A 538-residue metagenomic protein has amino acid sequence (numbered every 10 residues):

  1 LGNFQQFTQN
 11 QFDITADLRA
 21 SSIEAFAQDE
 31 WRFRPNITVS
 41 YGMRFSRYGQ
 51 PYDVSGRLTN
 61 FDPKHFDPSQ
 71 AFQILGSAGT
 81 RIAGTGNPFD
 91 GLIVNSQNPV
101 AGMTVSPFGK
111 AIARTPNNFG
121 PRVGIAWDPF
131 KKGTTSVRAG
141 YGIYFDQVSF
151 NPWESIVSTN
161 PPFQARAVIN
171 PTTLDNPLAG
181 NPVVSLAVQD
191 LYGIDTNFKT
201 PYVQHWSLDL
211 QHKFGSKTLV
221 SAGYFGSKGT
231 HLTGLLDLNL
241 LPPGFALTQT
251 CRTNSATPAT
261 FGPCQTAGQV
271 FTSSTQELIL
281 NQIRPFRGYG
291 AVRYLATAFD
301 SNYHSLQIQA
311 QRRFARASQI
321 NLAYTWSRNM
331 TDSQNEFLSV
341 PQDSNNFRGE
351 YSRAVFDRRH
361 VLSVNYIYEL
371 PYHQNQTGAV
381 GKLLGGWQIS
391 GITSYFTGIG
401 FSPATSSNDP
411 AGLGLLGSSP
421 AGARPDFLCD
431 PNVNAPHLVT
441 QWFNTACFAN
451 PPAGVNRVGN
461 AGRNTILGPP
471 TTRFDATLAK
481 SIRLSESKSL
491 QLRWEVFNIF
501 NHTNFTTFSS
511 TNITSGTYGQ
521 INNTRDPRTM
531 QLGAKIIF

Functional and structural regions predicted by a protein language model:
L1-F130, F337-P341: Signature of Gram-negative outer-membrane beta-barrel scaffolds
Q6, F61, S155-P161, A534: Charge-dense, low-complexity polyampholytic segments
R19, N36-I37, Y48-Q50, P171-P177 (+3 more regions): Short, solvent-exposed micro-motifs at the edges of structured domains
M43-P51, S55-G56, G140-V148, F225-K228 (+1 more regions): Short, solvent-exposed turn/loop segments enriched in Gly/Ser/Thr/Pro and often Arg
I125-P129, D146, F150, Y368-H373: Short, well-ordered loop/turn and helix-capping segments at boundaries between secondary-structure elements and domains
T134-P171, T230-L236, S390-T397: Surface-exposed extracellular loop regions of Gram-negative outer-membrane beta-barrel proteins, predominantly
